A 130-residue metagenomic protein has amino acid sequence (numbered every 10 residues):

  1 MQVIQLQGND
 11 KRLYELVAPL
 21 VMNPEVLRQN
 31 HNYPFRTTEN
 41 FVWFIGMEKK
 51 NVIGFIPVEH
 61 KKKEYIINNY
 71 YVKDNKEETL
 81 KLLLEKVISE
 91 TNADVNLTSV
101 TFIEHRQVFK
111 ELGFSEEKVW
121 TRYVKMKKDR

Functional and structural regions predicted by a protein language model:
M1-N30: Short amphipathic alpha-helix that is part of the acyltransferase structural core
N23-W43, M47-E48: Active-site rim helix/loop that mediates acceptor-substrate recognition in acyltransferases
I45-E59, I66: Conserved beta-strand in the GNAT
N69-Y71: Residue-level recognition of conserved beta-strand positions in structured domain cores
N75-N92: Conserved acetyl-CoA-binding loop-helix of GNAT-fold acetyltransferases
E90-F102: Conserved GNAT acetyl-CoA-binding A-motif
T101-T121: Conserved active-site alpha-helix within GNAT-family acetyltransferase domains
V119-R130: STAS-like cytosolic regulatory interaction modules
